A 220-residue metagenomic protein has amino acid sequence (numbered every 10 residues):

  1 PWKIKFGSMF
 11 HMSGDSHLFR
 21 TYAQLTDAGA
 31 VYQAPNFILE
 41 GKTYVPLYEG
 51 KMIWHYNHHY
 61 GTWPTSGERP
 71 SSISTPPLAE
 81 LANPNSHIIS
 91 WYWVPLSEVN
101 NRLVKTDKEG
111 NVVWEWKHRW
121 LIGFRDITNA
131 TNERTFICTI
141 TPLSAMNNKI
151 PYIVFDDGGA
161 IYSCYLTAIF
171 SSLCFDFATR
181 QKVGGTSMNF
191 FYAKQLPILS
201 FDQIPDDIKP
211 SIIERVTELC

Functional and structural regions predicted by a protein language model:
P1-C220: S-adenosyl-L-methionine
